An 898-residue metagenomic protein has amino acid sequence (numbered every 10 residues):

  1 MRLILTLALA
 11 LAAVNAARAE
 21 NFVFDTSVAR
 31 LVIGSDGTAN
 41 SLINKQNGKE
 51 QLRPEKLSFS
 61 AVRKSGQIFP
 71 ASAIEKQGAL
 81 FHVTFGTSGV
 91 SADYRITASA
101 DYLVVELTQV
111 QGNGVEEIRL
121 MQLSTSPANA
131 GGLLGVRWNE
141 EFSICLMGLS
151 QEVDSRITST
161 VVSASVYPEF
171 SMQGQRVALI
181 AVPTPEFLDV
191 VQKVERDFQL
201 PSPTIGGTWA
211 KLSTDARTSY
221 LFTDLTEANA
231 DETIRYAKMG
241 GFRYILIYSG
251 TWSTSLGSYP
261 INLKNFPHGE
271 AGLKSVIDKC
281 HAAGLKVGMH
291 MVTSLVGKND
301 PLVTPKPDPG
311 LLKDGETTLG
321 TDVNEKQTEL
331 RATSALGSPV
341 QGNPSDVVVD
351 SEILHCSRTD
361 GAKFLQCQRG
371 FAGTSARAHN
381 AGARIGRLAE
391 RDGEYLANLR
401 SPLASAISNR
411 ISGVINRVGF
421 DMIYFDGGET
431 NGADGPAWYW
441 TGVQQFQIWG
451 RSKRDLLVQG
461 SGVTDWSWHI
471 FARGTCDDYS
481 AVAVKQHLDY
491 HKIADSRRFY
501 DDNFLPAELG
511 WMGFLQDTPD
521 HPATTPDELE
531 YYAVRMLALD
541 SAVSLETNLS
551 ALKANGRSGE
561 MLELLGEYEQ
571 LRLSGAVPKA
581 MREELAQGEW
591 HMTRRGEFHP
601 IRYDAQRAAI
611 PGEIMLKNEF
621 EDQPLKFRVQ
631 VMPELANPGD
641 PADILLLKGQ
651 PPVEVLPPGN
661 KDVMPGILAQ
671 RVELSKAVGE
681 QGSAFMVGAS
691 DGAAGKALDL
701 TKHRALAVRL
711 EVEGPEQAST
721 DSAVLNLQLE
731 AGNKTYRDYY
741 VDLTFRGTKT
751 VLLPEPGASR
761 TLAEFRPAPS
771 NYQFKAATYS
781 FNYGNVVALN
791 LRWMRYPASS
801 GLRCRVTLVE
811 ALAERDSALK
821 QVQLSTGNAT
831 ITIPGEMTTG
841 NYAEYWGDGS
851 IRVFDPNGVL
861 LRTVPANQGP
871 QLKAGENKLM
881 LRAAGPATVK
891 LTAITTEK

Functional and structural regions predicted by a protein language model:
F24-I245, P267, K279, A283-V287 (+14 more regions): Carbohydrate-recognition beta-sandwich/jelly-roll modules in extracellular/periplasmic carbohydrate-active proteins
G112-G114, P633-P638, L698-L700, E711-D721 (+4 more regions): Extended, low-complexity, turn-rich repeat/linker tracts enriched in Gly/Pro/Ser/Thr and Asp/Glu that occur
S213-D215, S219-E316, A389-S412, N416-D434 (+1 more regions): Aromatic-lined carbohydrate-binding/catalytic grooves of carbohydrate-active enzymes
V276-M291, L295-G297, L311-E316, R535 (+1 more regions): Carbohydrate-binding surfaces of carbohydrate-active enzymes
T293-R377: Autoprocessing Asn-cyclization modules and mimics
L302-D314, R391-A406, W449-N555: Glycan-recognition surfaces
A332, A372, R377, A381 (+3 more regions): Intrinsically disordered, low-complexity segments enriched in serine, threonine, and glycine
I667, E673-A777, L802, E810 (+1 more regions): Extracellular ligand-binding interfaces
